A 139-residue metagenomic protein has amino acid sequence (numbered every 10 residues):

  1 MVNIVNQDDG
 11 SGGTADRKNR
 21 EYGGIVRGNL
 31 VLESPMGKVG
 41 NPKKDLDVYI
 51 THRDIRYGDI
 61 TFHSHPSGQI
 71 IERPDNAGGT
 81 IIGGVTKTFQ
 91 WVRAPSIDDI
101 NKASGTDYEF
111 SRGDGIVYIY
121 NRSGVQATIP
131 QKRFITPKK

Functional and structural regions predicted by a protein language model:
M1-G58, S123-G124, I129-K138: Glycine-rich short-loop/terminal segments
K44-K139: Active-site-proximal loop/helix of nucleotide/amide-processing enzymes and allied scaffolds
